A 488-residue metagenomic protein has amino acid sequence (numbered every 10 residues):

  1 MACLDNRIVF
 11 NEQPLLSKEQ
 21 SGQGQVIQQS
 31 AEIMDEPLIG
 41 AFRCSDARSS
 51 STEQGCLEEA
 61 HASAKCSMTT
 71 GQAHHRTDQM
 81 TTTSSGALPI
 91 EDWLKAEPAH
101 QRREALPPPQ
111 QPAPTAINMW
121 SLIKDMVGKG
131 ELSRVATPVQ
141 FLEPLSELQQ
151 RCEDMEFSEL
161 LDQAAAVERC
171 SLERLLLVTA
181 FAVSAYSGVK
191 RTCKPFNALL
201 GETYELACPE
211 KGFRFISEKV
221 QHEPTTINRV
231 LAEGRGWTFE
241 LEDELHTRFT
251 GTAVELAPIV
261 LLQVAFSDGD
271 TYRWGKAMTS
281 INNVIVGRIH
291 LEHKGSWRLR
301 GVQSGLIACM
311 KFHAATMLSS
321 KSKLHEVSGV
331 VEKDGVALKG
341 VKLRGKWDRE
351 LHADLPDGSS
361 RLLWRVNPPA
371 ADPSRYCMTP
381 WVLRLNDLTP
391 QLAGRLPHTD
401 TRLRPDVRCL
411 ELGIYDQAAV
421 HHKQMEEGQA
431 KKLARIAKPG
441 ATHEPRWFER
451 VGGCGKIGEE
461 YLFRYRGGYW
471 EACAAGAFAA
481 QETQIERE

Functional and structural regions predicted by a protein language model:
A2-E168, L172-E488: Extended acidic, Ser/Thr- and Pro-enriched interaction/regulatory segments
